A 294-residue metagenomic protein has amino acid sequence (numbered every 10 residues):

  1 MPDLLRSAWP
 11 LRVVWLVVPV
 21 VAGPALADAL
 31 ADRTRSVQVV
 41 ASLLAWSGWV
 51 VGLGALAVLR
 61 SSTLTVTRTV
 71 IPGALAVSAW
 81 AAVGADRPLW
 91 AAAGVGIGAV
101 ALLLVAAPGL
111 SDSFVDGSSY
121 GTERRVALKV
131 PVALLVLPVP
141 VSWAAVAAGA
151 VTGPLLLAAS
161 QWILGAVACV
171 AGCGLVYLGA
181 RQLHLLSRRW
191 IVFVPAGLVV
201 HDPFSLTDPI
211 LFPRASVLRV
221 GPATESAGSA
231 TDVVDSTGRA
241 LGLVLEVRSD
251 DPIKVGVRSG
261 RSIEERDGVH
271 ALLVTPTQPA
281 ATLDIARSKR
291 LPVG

Functional and structural regions predicted by a protein language model:
M1-L11, L53, W90-A150: N-terminal membrane-targeting/pre-transmembrane regions
M1-R87: Membrane-anchoring hydrophobic segments
S36-S42, P88-A93, A158-C173: Hydrophobic alpha-helical transmembrane segments
S47-A55, A74-V77, G96-A107, A171-A180: Alpha-helical transmembrane segments and their membrane-interface exit regions
A79-W80, L103, R248-G294: Terminal and domain-flanking low-complexity segments
G117-V192: Anionic N-terminal interaction surfaces
A180-F212: Conserved beta-hairpin
L198-V200, P209-G228: Phosphoinositide-dependent membrane-docking surfaces
